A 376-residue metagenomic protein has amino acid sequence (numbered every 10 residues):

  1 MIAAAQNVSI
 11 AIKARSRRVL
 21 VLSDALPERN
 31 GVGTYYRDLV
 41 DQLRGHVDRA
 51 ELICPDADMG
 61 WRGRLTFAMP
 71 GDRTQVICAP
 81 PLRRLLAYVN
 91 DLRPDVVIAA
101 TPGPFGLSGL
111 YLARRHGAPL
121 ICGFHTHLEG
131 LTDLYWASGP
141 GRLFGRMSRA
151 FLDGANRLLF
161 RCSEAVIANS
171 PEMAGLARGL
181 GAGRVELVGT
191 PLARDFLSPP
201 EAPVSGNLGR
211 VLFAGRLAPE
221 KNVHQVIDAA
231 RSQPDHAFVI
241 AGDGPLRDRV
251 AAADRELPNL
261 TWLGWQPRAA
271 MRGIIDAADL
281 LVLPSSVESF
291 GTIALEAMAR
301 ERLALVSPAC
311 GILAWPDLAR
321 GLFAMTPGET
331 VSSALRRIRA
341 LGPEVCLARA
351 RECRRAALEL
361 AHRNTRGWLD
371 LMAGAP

Functional and structural regions predicted by a protein language model:
G33-T34, G209, F213-S232, P245-R249: A conserved mid-protein helix/loop that constitutes part of the nucleotide-sugar donor-binding site
G145-P199, G206: Donor nucleotide-sugar binding/catalytic pocket of nucleotide-sugar-dependent glycosyltransferases
F160, W265, G273-A278: Short alpha-helical donor nucleotide-sugar binding micro-motif in glycosyltransferases
D248-A269: Nucleotide-activated donor-binding/catalytic signature segment of Leloir-type glycosyltransferases, i.e., the conserved
S286: Aromatic "clamp/platform" in nucleotide-sugar-dependent glycosyltransferases that forms part of the donor/acceptor
L303-S307: Short hydrophobic beta-strand element within catalytic cores of glycosyltransferases and related nucleotide-activated
L313-R337: Change "using UDP/GDP/dTDP sugars" to "using nucleotide sugars
P343-A373: A charged, aromatic-enriched C-terminal amphipathic alpha-helix characteristic of glycosyltransferases across folds
